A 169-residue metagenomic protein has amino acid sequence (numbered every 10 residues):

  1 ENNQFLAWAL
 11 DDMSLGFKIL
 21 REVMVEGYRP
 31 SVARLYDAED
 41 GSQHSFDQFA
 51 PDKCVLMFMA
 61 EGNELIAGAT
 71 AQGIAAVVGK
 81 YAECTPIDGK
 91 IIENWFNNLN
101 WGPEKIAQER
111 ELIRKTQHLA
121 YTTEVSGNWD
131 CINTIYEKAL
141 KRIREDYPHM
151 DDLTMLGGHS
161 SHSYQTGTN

Functional and structural regions predicted by a protein language model:
Q4, W8-N169: C-terminal substrate-recognition/cap domain of FAD-linked oxidoreductases
